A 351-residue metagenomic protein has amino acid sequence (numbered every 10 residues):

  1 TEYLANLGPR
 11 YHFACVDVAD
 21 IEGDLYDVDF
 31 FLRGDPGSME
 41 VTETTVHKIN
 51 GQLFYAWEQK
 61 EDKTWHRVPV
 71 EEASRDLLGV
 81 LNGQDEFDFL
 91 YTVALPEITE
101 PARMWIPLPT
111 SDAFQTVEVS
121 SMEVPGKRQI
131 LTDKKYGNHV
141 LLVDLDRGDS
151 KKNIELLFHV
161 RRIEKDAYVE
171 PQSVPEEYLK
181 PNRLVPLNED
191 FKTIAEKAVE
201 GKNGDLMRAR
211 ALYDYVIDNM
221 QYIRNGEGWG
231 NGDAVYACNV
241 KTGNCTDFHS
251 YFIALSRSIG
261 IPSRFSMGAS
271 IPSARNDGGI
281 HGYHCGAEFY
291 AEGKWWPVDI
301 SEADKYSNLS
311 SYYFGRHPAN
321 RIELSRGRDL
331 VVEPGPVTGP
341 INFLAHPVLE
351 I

Functional and structural regions predicted by a protein language model:
T1-P9: N-terminal secretory signal peptides
E2, C15-D17, V28-R33: Hydrophobic/aromatic beta-strand elements that line small-molecule binding cavities or substrate pockets in beta-rich
I21, P109, A113, R161 (+6 more regions): Sec-exported extracytoplasmic/periplasmic mature domains
S38-R75, L212: C-terminal partner/receptor-binding element of secreted or periplasmic proteins
E72-I163: Intrinsically disordered, low-complexity N-terminal segments that are enriched in acidic
D133-K135, N153-N239: Acidic low-complexity segments
R208-L212, K241-S256: Active-site nucleophilic cysteine motif
S250-V337: Hydrophobic/aromatic-rich core segments of domains that either
